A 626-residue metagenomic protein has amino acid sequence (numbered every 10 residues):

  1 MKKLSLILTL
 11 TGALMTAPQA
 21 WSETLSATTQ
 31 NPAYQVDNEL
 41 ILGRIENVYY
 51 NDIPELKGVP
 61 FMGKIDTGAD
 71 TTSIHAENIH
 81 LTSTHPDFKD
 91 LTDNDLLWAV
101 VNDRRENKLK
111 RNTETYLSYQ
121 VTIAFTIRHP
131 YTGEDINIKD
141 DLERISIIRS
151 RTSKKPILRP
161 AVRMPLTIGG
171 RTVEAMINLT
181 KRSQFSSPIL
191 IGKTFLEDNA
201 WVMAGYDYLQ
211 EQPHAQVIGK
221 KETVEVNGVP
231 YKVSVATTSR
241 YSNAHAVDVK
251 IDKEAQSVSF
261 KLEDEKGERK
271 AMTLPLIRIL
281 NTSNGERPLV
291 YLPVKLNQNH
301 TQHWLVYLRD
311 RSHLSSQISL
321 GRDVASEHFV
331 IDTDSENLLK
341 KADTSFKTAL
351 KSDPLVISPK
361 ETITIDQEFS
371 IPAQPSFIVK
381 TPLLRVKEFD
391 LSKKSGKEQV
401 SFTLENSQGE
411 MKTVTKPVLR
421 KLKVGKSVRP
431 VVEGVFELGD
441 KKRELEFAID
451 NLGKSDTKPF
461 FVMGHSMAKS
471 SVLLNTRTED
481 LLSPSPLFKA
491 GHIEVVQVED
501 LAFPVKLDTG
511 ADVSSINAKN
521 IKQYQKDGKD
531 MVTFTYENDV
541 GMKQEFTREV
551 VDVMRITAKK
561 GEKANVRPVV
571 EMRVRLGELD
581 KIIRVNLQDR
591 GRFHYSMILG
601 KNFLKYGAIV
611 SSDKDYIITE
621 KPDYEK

Functional and structural regions predicted by a protein language model:
M1-W21: Gram-negative bacterial Sec-dependent N-terminal signal peptides
S22-K626: Pepsin/retropepsin-fold aspartyl endopeptidases
